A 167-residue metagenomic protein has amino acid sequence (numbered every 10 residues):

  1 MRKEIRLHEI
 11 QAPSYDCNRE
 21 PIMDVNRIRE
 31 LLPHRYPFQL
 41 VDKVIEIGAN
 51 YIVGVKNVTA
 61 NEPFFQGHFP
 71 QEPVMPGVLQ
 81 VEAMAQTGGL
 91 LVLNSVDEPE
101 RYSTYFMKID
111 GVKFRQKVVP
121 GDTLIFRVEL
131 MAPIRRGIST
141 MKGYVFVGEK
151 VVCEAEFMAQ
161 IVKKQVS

Functional and structural regions predicted by a protein language model:
M1-V41, E46, N50: N-terminal leader/capping segments at the start of a protein or of a new domain
R2-K3, D16, E20-I22, G88-R127 (+2 more regions): Hydrophobic beta-strand-centered segment that forms part of the acyl-chain substrate-binding groove
R35-M75: Catalytic strand-loop segment that frames the active site of acyl-thioester-processing enzymes
Q39, A49-V53, T123-I125, T140 (+1 more regions): Intrinsic-disorder/low-complexity, polar/charged segments enriched in Ser/Thr/Lys/Arg/Asp/Glu/Gln
V44, I109-G148: Hydrophobic beta-sheet segments that form the core/acyl-binding groove of ACP/CoA-dependent acyl-chain-processing
V44, M75-P99: Active-site helix/loop of acyl-thioester processing domains in fatty-acid/polyketide metabolism, spanning hotdog-fold
Y51-K56, G121, Q165-V166: Short acidic, Gly/Pro-enriched loop/turn segments at secondary-structure junctions
I138-Q165: Mixed-charge, glycine-accented linear interaction segment located at domain edges/termini
